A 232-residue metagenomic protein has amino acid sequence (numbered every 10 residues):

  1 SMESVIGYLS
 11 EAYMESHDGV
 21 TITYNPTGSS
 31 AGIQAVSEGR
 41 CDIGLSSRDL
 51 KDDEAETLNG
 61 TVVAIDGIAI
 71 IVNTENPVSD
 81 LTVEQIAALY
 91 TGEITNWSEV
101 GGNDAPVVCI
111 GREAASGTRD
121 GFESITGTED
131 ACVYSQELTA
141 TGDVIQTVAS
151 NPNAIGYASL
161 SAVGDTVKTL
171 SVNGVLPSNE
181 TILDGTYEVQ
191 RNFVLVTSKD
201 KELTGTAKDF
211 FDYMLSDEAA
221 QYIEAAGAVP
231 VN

Functional and structural regions predicted by a protein language model:
S1-C41, L45-N232: Exported/periplasmic ABC-transporter solute-binding proteins
